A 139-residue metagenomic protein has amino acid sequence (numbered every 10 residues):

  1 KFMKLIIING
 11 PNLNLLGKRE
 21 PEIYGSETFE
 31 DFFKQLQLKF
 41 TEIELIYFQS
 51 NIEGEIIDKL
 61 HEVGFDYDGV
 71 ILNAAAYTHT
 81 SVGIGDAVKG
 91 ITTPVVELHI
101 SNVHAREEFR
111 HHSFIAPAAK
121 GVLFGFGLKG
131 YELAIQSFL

Functional and structural regions predicted by a protein language model:
F2-I6: Extreme N-terminal starter segment of soluble prokaryotic enzymes
P11-L13, A75-T78, S101-V103: Short glycine-rich anion-binding loops that position phosphate/pyrophosphate groups of nucleotides and phosphorylated
L16-E30: Glycine- and acidic-residue-enriched helix-capping/strand-helix junction motifs
I46-G54: Short beta->alpha junction loops
I46-Y47, V96, A105-L139: Short, glycine-/small-residue-rich phosphate/pyrophosphate-handling segment
E55-K59: Short acidic active-site motifs
V63-V70: Short acidic/histidine-rich motifs immediately flanking catalytic phosphotransfer sites in two-component signaling
S81-T92: Short Gly/Thr/Asp-enriched flexible loops that form oxyanion-binding sites at enzyme active sites
